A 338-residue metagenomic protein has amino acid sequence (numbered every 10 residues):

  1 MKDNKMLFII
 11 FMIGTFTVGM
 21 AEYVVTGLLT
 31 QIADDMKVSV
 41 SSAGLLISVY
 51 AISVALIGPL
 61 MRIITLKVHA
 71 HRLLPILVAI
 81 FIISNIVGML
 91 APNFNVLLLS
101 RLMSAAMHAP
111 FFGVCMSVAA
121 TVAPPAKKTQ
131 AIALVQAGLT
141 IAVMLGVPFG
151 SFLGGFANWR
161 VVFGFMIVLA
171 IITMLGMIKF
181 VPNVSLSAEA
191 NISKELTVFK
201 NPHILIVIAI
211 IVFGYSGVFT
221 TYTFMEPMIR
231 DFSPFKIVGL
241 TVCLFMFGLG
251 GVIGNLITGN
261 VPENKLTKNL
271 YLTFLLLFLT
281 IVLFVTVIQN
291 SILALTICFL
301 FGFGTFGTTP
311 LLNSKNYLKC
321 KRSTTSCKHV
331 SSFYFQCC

Functional and structural regions predicted by a protein language model:
L7-V40, G58-M61, T221-E226: Extracytoplasmic
L56-F94: Conserved MFS/SLC helix-loop-helix module at the cytosolic interface between two early adjacent transmembrane helices
G58-H69, G254-L266: Helix-to-loop junctions at the C-terminal end of transmembrane segments in multipass secondary transporters
S84-V87, N95-S104, I292-L300: Paired small-residue
V96, P125-K127, A133-K179, F224 (+1 more regions): Helix-loop-helix hairpin linking two adjacent transmembrane segments in secondary transporters
S100-G138: Cytoplasmic helix-loop-helix junction between adjacent transmembrane helices in 12-TM secondary transporters
K268-L312: C-terminal transmembrane helical hairpin of 12-TM major facilitator-type secondary transporters
K319-C338: A late C-terminal transmembrane helix in Major Facilitator Superfamily
